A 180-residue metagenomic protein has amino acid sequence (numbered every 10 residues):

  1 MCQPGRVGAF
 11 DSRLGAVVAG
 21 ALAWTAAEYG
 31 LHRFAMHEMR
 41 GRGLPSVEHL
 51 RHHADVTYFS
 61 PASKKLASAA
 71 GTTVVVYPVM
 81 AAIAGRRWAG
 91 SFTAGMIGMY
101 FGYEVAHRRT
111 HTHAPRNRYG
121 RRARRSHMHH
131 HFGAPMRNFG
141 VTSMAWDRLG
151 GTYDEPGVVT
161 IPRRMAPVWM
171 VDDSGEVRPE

Functional and structural regions predicted by a protein language model:
G5, F10-D11, G30, A35-M39 (+4 more regions): Cytosolic/stromal cytosol-facing helical appendages immediately following the last transmembrane segment
R13-L31: N-terminal signal-anchor transmembrane alpha helix
A16, G20, K64-K65, G95: Alpha-helical transmembrane segments of multi-pass integral membrane proteins
A19, A27, E38-R42, T72: Hydrophobic alpha-helical segments and helix-packing faces
A21, A70-T73, M96: Hydrophobic alpha-helical transmembrane segments of polytopic
A62-I83: Core segments of transmembrane alpha-helices that mediate helix-helix packing or line hydrophobic substrate/ligand
